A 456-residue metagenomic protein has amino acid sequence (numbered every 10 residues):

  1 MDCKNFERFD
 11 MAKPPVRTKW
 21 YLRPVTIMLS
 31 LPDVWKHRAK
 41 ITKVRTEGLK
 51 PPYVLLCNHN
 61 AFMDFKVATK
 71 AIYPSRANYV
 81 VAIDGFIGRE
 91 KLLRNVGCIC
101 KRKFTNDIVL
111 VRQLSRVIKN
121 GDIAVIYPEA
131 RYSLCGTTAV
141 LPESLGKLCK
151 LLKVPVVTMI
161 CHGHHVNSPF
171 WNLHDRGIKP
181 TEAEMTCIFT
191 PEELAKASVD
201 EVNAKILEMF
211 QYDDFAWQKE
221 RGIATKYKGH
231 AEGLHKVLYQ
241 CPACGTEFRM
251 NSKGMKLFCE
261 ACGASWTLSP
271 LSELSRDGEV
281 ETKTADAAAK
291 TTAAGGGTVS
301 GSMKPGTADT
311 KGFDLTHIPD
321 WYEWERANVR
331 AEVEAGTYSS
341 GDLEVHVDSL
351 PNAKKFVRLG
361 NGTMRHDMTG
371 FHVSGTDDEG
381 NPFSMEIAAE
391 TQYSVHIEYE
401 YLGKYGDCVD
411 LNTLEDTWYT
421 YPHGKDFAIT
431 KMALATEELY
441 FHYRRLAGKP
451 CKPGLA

Functional and structural regions predicted by a protein language model:
M1-C3, M11, P32, T292: Gram-positive cell-envelope targeting signals
A12, T18, L22, P32-K205 (+9 more regions): Soluble catalytic domains of membrane acyltransferases
L55, M364-H366, F371-H372, N381-Y405: Phosphoinositide-dependent membrane-docking surfaces
L207, D214-H230, V237-Y239: ATP/pyrophosphate-binding catalytic subdomain of soluble kinases
K226-K283: Cys/His-rich short segments
S265-P382: Long, charge-rich boundary regions
K355-V357, G375-M385, T413-I429: Short, surface-exposed beta-strand/loop "edge" segments at domain boundaries and coil↔beta transitions
T391-A456: Acidic, Ser/Thr- and proline-rich intrinsically disordered linker/docking segments of eukaryotic scaffolds
